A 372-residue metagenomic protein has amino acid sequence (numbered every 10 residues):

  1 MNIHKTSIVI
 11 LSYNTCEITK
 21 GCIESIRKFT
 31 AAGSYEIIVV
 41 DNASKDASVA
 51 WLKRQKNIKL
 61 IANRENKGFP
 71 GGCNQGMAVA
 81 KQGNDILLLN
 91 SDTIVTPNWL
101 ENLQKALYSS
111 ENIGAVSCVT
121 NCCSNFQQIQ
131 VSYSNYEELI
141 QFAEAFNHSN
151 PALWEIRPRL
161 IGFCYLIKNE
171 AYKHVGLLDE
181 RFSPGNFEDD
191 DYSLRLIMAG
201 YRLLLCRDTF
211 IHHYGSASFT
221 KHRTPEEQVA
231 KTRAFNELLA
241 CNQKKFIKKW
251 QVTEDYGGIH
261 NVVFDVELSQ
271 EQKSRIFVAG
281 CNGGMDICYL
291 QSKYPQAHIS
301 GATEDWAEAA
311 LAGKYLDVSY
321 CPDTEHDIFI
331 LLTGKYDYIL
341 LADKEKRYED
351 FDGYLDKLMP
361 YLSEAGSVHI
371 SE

Functional and structural regions predicted by a protein language model:
M1-K28: N-proximal low-complexity "stem/linker" segments adjacent to membrane-targeting elements
E24-S34, K293: Short, acidic, metal-binding catalytic loop of nucleotide-sugar glycosyltransferases
D41-A50, E65, G284: A conserved acidic beta->alpha catalytic loop
A62-K81: Glycine-rich, basic loop-to-helix element that forms the pyrophosphate-binding segment of sugar-nucleotide handling
G83-I94: Short beta-strand-to-loop acidic/aromatic patch adjacent to the donor-nucleotide binding site
I94-S132: Conserved donor NDP-sugar-binding/catalytic core segment of glycosyltransferases
C122, Y136-E138, F142-E170, H174 (+1 more regions): A recurrent flexible, glycine/aromatic-enriched loop bordering the glycosyltransferase active site that acts as
P158-G176, R181-F210: A short, conserved alpha-helix in the catalytic core of glycosyltransferases
